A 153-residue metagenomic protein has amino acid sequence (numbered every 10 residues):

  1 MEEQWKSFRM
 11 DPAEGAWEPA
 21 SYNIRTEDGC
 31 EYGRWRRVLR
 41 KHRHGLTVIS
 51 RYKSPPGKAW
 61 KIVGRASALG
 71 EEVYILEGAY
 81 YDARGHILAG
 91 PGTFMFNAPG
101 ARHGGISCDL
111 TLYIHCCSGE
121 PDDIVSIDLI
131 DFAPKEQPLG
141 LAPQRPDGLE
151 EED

Functional and structural regions predicted by a protein language model:
M1-L46, F132, G140-D153: A short, N-terminal "cap"/entry segment at the start of jelly-roll beta-barrel domains of the cupin/DSBH fold
E31-S67, Y81, H86-L88, A98-R102: Conserved short histidine dyad/triad with adjacent acidic residue
S50-Y52, L88-G92, S126-L129, P143: Short amphipathic beta-strand/extended segments with alternating polar/hydrophobic composition
S54, A89-D109, C116-G119: Conserved metal-binding segment of the jelly-roll/cupin
G70: Alpha/beta-hydrolase fold active-site loops
V73: Structured binding elements
E77-G78: Glycine-centered positions in the ABC transporter ATPase nucleotide-binding domain
T111-D153: Double-stranded beta-helix
